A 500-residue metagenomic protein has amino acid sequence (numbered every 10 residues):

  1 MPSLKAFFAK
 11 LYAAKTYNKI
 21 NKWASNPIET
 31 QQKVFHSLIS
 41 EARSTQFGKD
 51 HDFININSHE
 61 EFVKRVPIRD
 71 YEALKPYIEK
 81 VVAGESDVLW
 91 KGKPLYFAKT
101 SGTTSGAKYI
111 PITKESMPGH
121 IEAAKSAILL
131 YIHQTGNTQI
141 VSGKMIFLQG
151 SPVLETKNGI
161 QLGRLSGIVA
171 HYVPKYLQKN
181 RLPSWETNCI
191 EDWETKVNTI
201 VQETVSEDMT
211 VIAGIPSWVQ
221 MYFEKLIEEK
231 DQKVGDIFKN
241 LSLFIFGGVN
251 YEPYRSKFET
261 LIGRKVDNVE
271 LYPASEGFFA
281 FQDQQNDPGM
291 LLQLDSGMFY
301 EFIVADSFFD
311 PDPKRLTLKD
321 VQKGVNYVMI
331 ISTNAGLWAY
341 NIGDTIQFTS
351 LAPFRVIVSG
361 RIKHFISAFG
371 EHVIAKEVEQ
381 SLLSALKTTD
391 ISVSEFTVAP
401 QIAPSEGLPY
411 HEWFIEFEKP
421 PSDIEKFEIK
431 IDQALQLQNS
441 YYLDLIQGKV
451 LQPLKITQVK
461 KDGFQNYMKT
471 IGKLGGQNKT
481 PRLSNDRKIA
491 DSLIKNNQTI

Functional and structural regions predicted by a protein language model:
M1-I54, F62-R69, Y77-G84, I168-I500: Active-site glycine/GP-rich loop and adjacent strand/helix microenvironment that borders small-molecule binding pockets
E29, K33-F97, Y109-E115, G119 (+2 more regions): Active-site diphosphate/adenylate-binding microenvironment
F97-I110, I456: Conserved adenylation A10 loop of the ANL superfamily
G106-P111, H364-A368: Short small-residue beta-strand/loop micro-motif enriched in glycine and branched aliphatics
Y109, M145-F147, N268, I456: Conserved beta-strand scaffold positions in the cores of enzyme catalytic domains, especially in NTP/NDP-utilizing
M117, I121-I128, A375, E379 (+1 more regions): Amphipathic alpha-helical segments in well-structured domains
Y131-K175: Conserved AMP-binding loop of ANL adenylate-forming enzymes
